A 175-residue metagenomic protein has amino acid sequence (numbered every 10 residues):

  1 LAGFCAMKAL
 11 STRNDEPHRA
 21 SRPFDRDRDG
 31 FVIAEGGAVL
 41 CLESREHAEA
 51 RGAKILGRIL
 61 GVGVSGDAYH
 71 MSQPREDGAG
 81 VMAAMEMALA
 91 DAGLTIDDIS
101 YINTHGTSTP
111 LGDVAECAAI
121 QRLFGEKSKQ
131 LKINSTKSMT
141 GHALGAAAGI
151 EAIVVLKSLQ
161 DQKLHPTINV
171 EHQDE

Functional and structural regions predicted by a protein language model:
L1-D29, V62-E76, G106-D113, Q130-E175: Acyl-CoA/ACP chain-elongation machinery
C5-M7, R58, A118-I120: Glycine-rich, phosphate-binding/catalytic loops in enzymes
T12-D15, G80-A84, A119-I133: Gly/Ser/Thr-rich active-site loops/lids in small-molecule metabolic enzymes that frequently grip phosphoryl groups
H18-A92, Y101: Condensing-enzyme catalytic core mediating Claisen C-C bond formation in acyl metabolism
I33-G37, V81, E116, G145-E151: Catalytic-loop motifs flanking and including active-site residues across diverse enzymes
K54-R58, L94-D98, K129-I133, H165-I168: Flexible, glycine/charged-enriched surface loops at secondary-structure junctions
A84-A92, A119, L123, V155-L159: Stable alpha-helical structural segments in soluble proteins, enriched in small hydrophobic residues
